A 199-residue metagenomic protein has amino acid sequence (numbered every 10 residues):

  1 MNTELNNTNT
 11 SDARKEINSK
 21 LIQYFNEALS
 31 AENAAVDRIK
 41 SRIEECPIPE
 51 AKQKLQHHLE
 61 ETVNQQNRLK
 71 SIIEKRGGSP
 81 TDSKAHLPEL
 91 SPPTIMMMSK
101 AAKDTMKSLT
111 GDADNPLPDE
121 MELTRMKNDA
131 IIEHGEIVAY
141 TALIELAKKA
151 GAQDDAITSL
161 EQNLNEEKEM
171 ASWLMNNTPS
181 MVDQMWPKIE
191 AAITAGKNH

Functional and structural regions predicted by a protein language model:
N2-H199: Amphipathic alpha-helical hairpins
